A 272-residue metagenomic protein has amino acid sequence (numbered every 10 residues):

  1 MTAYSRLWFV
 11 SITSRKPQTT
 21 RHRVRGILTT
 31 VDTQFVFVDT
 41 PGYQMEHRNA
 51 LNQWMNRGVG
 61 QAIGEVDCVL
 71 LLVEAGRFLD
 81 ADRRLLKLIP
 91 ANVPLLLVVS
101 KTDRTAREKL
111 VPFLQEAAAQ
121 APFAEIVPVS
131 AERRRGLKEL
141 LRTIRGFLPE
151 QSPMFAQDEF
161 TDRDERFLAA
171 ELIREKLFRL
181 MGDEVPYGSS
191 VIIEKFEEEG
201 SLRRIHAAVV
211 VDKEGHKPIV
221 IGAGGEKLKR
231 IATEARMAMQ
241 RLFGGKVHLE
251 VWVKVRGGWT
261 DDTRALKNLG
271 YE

Functional and structural regions predicted by a protein language model:
M1-C68, V73, A208-V211, W252-V255: Conserved G1/Walker A P-loop phosphate-binding module
W8, I27-V31, A62-V69, G76 (+8 more regions): Conserved, well-folded catalytic cores of nucleic-acid-processing and energy-transducing macromolecular machines
P17-T19, P41-Q44, A75-L79, T102-T105 (+5 more regions): Conserved nucleotide-binding/hydrolysis micro-motifs of P-loop NTPases
Q18-R21, N52, N56, I63 (+6 more regions): Amphipathic alpha-helical transducer elements in NTP-driven molecular machines
E46-A50, M55, R77-R84, A106-V111: Conserved ATPase-coupling elements of RecA-like P-loop NTPase cores
L79-A91, S190-F196: Amphipathic helical hotspot of TIR/SEFIR-family domains
V93-L96, T102-E165: Canonical P-loop GTPase G-domain recognition
E165-E272: P-loop NTP-binding site
